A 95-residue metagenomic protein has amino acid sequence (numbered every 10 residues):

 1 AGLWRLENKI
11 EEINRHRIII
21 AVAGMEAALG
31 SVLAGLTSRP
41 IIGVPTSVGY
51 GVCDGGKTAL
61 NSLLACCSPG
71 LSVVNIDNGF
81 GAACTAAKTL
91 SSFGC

Functional and structural regions predicted by a protein language model:
A1-E7: Glycine-rich phosphate/diphosphate-binding loop of Rossmann-like nucleotide-binding domains
L3, A23-V32, C53, G79-T85: Short glycine/serine/threonine-rich phosphate/pyrophosphate-binding segments that cradle anionic phosphate groups
E7-T46: Glycine-rich phosphate-binding loop
V48-C95: C-terminal binding/interaction regions
